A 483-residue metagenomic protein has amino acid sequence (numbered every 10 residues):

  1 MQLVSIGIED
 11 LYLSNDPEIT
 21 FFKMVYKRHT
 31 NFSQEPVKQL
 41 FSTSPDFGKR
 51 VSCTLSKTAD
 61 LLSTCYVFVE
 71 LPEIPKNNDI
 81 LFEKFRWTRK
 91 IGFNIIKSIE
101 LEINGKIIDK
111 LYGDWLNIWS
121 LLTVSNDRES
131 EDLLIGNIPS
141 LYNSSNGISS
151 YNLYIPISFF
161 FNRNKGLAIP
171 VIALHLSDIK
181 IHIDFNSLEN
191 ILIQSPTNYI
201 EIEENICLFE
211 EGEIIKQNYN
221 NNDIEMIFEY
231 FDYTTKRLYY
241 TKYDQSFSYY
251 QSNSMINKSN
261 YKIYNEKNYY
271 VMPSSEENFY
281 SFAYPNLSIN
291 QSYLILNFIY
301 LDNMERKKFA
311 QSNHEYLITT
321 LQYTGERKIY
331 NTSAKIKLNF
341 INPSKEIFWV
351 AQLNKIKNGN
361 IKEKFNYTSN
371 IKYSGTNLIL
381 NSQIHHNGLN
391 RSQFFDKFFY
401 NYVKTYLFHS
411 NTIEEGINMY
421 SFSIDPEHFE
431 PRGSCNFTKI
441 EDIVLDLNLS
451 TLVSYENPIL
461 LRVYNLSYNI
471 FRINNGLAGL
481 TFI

Functional and structural regions predicted by a protein language model:
M1-Y199, E203, E211-G212, M272-I483: Flexible assembly/topogenesis modules
I193-S275: Autoprocessing Asn-cyclization modules and mimics
